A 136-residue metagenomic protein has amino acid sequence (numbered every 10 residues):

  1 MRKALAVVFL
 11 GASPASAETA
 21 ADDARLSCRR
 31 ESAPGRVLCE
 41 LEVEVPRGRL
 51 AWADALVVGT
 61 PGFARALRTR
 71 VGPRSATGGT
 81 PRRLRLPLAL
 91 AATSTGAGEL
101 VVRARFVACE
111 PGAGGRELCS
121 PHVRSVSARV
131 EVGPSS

Functional and structural regions predicted by a protein language model:
M1-K3: Positively charged n-region of N-terminal signal peptides that target proteins for export
L5-A17: Hydrophobic h-region of N-terminal signal peptides that target proteins for export in Gram-negative bacteria
E18-S136: Extracellular/lumen-exposed scaffold segments
